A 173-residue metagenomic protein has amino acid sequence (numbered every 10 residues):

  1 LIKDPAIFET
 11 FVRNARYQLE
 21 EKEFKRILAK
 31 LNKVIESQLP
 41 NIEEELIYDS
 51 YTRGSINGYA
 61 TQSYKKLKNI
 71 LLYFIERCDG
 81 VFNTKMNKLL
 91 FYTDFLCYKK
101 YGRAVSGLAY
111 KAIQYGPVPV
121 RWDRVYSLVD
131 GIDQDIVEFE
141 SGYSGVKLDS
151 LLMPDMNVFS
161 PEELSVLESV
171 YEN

Functional and structural regions predicted by a protein language model:
K3-N173: Domain-edge interaction signal
